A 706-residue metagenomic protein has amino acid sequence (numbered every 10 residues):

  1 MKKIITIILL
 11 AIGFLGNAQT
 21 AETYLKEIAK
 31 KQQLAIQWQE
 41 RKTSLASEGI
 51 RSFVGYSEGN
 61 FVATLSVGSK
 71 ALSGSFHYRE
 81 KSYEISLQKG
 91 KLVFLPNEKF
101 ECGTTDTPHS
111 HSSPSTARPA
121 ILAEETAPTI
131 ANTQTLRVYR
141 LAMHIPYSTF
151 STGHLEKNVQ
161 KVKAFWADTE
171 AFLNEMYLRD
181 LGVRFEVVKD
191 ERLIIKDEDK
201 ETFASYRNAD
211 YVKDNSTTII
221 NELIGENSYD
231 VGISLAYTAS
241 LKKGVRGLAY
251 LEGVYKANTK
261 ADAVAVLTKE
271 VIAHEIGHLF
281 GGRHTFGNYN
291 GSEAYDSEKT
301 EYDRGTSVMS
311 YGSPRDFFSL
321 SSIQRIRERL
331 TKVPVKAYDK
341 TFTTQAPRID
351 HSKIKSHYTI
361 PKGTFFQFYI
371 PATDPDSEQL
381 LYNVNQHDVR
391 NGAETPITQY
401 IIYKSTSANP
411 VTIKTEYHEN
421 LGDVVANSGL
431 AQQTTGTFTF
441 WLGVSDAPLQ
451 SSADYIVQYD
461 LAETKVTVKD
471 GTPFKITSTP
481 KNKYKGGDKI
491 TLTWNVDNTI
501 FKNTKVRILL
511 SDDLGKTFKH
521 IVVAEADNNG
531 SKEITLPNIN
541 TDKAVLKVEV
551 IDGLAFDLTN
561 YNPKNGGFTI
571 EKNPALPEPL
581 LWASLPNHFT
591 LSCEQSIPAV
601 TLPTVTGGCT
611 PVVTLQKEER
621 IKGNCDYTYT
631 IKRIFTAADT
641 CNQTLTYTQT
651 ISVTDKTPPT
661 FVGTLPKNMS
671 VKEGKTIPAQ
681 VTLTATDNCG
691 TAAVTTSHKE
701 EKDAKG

Functional and structural regions predicted by a protein language model:
T23-I145, N158, R184: Propeptide (latency) domains of metzincin metalloproteases
F100-K242: Fold-level signature of zinc-dependent metallopeptidase catalytic domains
E186, L381-T434, R507-K532, S592 (+1 more regions): Exoplasmic/lumenal beta-rich domain surfaces
V188-D210, A249-S321, N385, V389-E394: The catalytic-center signature of Zn2+-dependent metalloproteases
K332-I349, K465-P473, E571-L581, T654-F661: Proline/serine/threonine-rich low-complexity linkers at boundaries of modular beta-sandwich domains
S445-I456, D552-L558, A638-Q643: Short, solvent-exposed loop/turn segments at the edges of extracellular beta-sandwich modules
S451-T472, K564-F568, L645-T654: C-terminal edge beta-strand
P574-G706: Proline-threonine-serine-rich low-complexity tracts
